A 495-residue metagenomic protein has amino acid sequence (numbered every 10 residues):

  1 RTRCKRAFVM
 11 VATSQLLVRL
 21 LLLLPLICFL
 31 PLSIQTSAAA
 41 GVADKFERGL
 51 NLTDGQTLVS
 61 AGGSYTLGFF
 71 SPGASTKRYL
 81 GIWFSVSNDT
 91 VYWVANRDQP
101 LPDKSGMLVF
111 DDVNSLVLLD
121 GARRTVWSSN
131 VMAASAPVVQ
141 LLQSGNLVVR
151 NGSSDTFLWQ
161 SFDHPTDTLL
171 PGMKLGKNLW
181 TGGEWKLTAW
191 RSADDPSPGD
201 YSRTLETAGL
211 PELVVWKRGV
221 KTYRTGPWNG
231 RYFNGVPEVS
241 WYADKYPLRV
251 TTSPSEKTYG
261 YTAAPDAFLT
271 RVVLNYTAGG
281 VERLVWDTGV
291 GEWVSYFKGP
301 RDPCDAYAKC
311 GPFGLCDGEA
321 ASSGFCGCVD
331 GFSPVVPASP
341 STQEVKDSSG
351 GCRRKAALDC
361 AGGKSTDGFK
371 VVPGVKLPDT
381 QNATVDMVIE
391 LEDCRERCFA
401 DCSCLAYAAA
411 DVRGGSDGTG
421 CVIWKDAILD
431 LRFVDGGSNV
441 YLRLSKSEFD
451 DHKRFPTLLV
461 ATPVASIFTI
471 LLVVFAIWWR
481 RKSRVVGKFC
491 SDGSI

Functional and structural regions predicted by a protein language model:
R3-S494: Beta-rich ligand-binding surfaces for carbohydrates and other polyanions
